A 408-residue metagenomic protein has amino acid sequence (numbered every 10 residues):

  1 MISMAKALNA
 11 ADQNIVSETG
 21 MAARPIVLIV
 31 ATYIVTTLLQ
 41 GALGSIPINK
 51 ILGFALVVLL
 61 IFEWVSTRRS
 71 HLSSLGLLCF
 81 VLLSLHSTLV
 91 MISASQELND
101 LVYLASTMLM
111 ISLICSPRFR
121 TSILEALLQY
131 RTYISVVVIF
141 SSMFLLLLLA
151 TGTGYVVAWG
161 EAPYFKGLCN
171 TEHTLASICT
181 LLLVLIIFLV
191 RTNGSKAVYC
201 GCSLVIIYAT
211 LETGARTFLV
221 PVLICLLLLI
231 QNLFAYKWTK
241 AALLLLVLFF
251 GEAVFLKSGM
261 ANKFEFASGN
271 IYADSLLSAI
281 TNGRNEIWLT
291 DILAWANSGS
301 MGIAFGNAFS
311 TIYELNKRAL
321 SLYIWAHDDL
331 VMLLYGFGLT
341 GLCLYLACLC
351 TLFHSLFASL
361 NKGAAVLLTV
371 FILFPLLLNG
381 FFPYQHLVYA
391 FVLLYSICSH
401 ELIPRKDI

Functional and structural regions predicted by a protein language model:
M1-R24, V65-R68, N193-K196, S359-L360 (+1 more regions): A juxtamembrane structural motif centered on a specific transmembrane helix
M1-S66, V81-S93, F144-L147, I372: N-terminal signal-anchor transmembrane segment
V57-V58, V184, A365-P375, F381-I408: Transmembrane alpha-helices of multi-pass inner-membrane enzymes
V58-T67, H86-M143, L229-L233, C348-L349 (+1 more regions): Transmembrane alpha-helical segments and their membrane-water interfaces
T67-R68, R131, K196, K240 (+3 more regions): Hydrophobic transmembrane alpha-helices and their immediate junctions
L128-Y155, N170-N232: Alpha-helical transmembrane segments of multi-pass inner-membrane proteins
Y164, A253-L289, E314: Flexible juxtamembrane loops connecting transmembrane helices in multi-pass membrane enzymes that build or modify
S278-F337: Long extracytoplasmic/lumenal interhelical loops at the membrane interface of multi-pass membrane proteins
